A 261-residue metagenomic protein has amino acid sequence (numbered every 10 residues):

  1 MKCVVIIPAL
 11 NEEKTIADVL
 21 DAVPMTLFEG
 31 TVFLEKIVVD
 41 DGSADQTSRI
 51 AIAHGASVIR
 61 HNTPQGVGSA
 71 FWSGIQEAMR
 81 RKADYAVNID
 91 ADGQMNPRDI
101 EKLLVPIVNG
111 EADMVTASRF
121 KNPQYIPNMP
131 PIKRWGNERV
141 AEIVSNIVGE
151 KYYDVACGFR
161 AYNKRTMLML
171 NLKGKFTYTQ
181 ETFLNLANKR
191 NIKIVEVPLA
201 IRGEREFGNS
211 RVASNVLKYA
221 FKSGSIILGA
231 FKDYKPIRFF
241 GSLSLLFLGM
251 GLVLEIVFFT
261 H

Functional and structural regions predicted by a protein language model:
M1, G174-H261: Hydrophobic helical membrane-anchoring modules
M1-A22: N-proximal low-complexity "stem/linker" segments adjacent to membrane-targeting elements
I7, G30-G42: Short beta-strand/loop segment that forms part of the nucleotide-sugar
D21-F33: Short, acidic, metal-binding catalytic loop of nucleotide-sugar glycosyltransferases
F33-I37, S48-R81: Conserved donor nucleotide-binding strand/loop of the catalytic core
D40-S48, G93: A conserved acidic beta->alpha catalytic loop
T63-R80, Y85, P97-T177, G203-S214 (+1 more regions): Acceptor/aglycone-binding surface of glycosyltransferases and processive sugar-polymer synthases
